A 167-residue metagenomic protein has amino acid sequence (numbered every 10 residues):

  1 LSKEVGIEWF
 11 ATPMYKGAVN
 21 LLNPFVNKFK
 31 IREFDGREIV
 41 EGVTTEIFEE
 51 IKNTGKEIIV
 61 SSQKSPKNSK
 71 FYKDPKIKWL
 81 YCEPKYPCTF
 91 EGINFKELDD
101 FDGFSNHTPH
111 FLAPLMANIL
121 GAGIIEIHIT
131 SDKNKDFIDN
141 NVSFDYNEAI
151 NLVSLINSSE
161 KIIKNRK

Functional and structural regions predicted by a protein language model:
L1-K167: Catalytic cores and adjacent flexible loops of soluble metabolic enzymes that perform enolate/carbanion chemistry on
